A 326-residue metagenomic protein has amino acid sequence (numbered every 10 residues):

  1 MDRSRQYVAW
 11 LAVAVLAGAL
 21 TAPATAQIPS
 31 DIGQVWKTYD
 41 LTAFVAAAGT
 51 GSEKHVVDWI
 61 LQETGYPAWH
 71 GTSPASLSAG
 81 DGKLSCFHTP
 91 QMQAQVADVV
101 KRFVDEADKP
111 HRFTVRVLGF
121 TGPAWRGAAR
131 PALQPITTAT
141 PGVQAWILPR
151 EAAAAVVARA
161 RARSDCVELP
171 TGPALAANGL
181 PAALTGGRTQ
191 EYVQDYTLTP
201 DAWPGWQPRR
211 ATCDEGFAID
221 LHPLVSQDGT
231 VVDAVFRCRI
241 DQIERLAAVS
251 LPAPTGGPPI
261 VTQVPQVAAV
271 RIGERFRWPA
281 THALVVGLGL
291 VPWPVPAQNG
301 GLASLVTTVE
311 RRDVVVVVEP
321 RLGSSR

Functional and structural regions predicted by a protein language model:
M1-A154, R163-A183, A202-W203, L224-V231 (+2 more regions): Sec-dependent N-terminal signal peptides of Gram-negative outer-membrane/periplasmic proteins
T189-V193, R239-I243, V291-W293: Structural signature of outer-membrane beta-barrel domains
T197-Q207, D220: Short, charge-dense linear interaction motifs
T197-T199, L246-A253: Outer-membrane beta-barrel translocator domains and adjoining extracellular loop/strand segments of Gram-negative
R210-I219, V267-I272, R312: Amphipathic hydrophobic-ligand
G216-S226, G273-P279: Extended lipid/amphipathic-ligand handling interfaces
P258-P279, L284-V306: C-terminal soluble interaction/assembly domains
